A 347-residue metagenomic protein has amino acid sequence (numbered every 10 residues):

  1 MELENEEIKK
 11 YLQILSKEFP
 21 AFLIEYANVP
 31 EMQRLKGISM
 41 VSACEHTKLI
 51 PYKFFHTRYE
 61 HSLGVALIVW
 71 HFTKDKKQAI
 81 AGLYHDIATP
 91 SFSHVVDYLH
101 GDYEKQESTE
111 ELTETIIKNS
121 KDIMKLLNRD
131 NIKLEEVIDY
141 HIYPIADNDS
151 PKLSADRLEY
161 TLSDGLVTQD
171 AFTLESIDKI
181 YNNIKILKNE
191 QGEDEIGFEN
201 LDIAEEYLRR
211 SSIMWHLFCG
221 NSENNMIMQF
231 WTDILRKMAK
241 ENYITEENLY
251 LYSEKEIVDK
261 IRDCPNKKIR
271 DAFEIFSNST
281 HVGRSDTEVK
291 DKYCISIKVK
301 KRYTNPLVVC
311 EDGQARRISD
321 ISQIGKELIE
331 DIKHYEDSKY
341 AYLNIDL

Functional and structural regions predicted by a protein language model:
M1-K77, S91, V95-L347: Histidine-centered, transition-metal-coordinating active-site segments
Q78-D86: Short alpha-helical catalytic segment bearing the HExxH-like zincin motif of zinc-dependent metalloproteases
